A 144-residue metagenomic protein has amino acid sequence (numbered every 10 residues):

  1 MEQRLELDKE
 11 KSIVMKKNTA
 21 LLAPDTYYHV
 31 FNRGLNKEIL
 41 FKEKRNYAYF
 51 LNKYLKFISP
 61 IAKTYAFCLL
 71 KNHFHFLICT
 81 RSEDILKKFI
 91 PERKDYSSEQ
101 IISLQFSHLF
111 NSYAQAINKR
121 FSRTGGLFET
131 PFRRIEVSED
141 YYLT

Functional and structural regions predicted by a protein language model:
M1-T144: Short catalytic/metal-binding and nucleic-acid-binding patches
